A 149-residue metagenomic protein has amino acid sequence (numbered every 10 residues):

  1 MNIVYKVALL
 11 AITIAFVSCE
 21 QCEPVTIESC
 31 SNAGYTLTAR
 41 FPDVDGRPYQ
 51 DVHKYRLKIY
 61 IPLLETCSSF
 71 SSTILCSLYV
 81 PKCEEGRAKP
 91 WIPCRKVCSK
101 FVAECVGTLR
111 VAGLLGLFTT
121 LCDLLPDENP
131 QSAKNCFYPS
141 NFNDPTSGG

Functional and structural regions predicted by a protein language model:
M1-I3, G148-G149: A positional/structural detector of protein chain ends, strongest at the extreme C-terminus and weakly at the extreme
I3-C19: Cleavable N-terminal signal peptides of Sec/SRP-targeted secreted and luminal proteins
S18-G149: Mature extracellular/luminal domains of secreted and GPI-anchored eukaryotic proteins, especially small
